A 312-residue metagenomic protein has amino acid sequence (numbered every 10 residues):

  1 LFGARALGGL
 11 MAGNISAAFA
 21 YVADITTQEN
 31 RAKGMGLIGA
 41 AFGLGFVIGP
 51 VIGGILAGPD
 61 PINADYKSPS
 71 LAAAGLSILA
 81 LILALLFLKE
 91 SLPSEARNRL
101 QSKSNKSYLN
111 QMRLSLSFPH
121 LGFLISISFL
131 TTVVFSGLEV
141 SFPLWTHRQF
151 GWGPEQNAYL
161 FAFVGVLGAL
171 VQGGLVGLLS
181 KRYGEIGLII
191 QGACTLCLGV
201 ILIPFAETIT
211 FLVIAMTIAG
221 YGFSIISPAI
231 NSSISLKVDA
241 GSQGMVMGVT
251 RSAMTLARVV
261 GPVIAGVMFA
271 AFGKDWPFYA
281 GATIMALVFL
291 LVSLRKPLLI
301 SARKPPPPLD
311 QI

Functional and structural regions predicted by a protein language model:
L1-G13, F211-I225: Hydrophobic core of transmembrane alpha-helices in multi-pass small-molecule transporters, especially MFS/SLC-type
F2-G43: Cytoplasmic helix-loop-helix junction between adjacent transmembrane helices in 12-TM secondary transporters
I38-L86: Helix-loop-helix hairpin linking two adjacent transmembrane segments in secondary transporters
G75-A96, L291-K296: C-terminal membrane-cytosol helix-exit motif in multi-pass small-molecule transporters
K89-S126, L309-I312: Juxtamembrane intracellular "pre-TM" segments in multi-pass secondary transporters
V140-Q156: Short amphipathic helix-loop junctions that connect adjacent transmembrane helices in Major Facilitator Superfamily/SLC
V171-E185, F269: Helix-to-loop junctions at the C-terminal end of transmembrane segments in multipass secondary transporters
G187-L202: Structural signature of the two symmetry-related core transmembrane helices
